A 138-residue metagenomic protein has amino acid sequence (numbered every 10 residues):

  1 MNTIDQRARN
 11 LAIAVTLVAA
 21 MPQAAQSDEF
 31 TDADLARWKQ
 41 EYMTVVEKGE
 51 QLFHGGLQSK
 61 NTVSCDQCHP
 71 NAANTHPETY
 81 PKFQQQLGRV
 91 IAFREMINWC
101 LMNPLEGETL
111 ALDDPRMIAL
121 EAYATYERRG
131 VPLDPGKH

Functional and structural regions predicted by a protein language model:
N2-A12: Bacterial N-terminal signal peptides that target proteins for export
R9-L11, A24, V46: Hydrophobic alpha-helical segments
A12-A20: Bacterial N-terminal signal peptides
M21-S27: Sec/Tat signal peptide C-region and signal peptidase I cleavage site
D28-L57, L105-E106, H138: Electrostatic cytochrome c docking/interface patches
M43, L57-M102: Gly/Gly-Pro-rich "capping" loops immediately C-terminal to redox-active cysteine motifs in periplasmic/lumenal
E95-M96, E106-H138: C-terminal capping alpha-helices of c-type cytochrome domains
